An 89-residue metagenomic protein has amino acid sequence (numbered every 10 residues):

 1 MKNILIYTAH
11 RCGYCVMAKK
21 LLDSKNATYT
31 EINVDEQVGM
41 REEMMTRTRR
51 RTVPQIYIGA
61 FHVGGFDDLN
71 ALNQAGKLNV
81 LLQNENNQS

Functional and structural regions predicted by a protein language model:
M1, Q88-S89: Short, Lys/Arg-enriched, disordered terminal segments
M1-T28: Local sequence-structure signature of Cys/Sec-based thiol-disulfide redox active-site neighborhoods
Y7, G13, D35, R51 (+1 more regions): Residue-level signal for short amphipathic helical patches enriched in basic/charged and nearby hydrophobic residues
G13-V16, G39, G64: Residues that form or flank phosphate/diphosphate-binding pockets in enzymes that use nucleotide phosphates
K25-T28, R41-V53, Y57-V63, D67: Structural alpha/beta surface segment adjacent to cysteine/selenocysteine redox centers across thiol/disulfide enzymes
V34-R51, K77-Q83: Thioredoxin-like thiol-disulfide oxidoreductase module
I58-Q88: Non-catalytic, surface beta->alpha helical segment in thiol-disulfide oxidoreductase systems
